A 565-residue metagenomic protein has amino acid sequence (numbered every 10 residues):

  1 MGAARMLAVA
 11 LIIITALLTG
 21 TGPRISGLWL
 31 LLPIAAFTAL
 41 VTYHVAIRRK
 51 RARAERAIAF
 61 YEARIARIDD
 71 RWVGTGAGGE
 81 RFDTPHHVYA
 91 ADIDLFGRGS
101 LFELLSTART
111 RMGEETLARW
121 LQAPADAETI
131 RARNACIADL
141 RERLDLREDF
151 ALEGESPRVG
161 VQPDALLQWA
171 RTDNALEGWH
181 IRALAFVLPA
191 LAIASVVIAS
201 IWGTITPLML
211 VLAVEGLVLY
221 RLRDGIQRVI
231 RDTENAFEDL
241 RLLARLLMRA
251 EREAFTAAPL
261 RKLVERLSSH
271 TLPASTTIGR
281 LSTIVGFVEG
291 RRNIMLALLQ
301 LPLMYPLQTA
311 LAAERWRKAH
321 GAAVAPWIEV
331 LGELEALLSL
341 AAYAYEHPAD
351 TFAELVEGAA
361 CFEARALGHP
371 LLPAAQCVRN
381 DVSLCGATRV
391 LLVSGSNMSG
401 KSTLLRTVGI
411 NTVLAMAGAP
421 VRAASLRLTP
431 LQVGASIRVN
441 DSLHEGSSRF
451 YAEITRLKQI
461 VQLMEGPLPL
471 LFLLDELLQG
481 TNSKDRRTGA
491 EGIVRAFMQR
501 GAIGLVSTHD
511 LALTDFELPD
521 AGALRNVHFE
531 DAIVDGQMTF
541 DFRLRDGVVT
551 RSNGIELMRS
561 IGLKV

Functional and structural regions predicted by a protein language model:
M1-R389: Alpha-helical bundle segments enriched in helix-capping/polar residues
V218, L340, H347-V565: ATPase nucleotide-binding head domains, primarily ABC-like/P-loop NTPase cores
